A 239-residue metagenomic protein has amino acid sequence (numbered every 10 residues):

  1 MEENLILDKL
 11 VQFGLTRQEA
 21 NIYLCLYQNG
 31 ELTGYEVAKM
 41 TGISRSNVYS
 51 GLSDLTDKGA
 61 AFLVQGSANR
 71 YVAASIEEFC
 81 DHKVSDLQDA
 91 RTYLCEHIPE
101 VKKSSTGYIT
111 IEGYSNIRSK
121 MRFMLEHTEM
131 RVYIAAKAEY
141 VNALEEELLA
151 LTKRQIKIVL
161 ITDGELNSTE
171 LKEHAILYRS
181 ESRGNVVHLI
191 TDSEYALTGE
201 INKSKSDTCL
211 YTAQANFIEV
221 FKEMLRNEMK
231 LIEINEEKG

Functional and structural regions predicted by a protein language model:
N4-E19, T33, A60-L87: Short, cationic-aromatic polyanion-contact patches
A20-E31: Short amphipathic alpha-helical interface segments
E36-T41: A short acidic, leucine-rich amphipathic alpha-helix
L52-S53: Short, hydrophobic-biased segments on the C-terminal half of alpha helices that form "recognition helices"
E77-L151: PLD-like (HKD) phosphodiesterase/transphosphatidyltransferase domain
L148-L149, K153-G239: C-terminal regulatory/effector modules of DNA-binding transcriptional regulators
